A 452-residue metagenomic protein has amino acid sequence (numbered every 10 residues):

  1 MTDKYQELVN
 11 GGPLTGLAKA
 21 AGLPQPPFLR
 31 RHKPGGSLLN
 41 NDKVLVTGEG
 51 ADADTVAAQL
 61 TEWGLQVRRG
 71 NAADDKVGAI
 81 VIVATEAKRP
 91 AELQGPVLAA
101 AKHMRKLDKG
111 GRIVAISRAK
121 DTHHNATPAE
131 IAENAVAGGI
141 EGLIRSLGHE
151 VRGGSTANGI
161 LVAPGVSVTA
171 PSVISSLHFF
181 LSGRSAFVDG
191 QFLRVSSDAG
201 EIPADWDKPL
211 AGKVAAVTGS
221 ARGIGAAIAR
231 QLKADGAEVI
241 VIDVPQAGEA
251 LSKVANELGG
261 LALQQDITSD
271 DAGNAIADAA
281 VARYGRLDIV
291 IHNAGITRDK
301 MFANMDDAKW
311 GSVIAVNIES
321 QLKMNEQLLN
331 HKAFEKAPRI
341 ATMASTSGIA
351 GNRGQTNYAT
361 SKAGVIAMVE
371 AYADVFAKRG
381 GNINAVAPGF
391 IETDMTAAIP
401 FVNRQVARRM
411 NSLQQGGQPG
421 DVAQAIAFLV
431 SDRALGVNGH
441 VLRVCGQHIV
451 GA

Functional and structural regions predicted by a protein language model:
R31, D189-G212, N438-A452: Short C-terminal tail/terminal secondary-structure segment of NAD(P)H-dependent dehydrogenase/reductase domains
L65-N71, A237-S252: Conserved glycine-rich Rossmann-like NAD(P)H-binding loop of the short-chain dehydrogenase/reductase
E92, M301-F302, K309-W310, A407: Substrate-binding pocket helix/loop in short-chain dehydrogenase/reductase
A132, V136-I140, N325, S361 (+1 more regions): Active-site helix of classical SDR
G153-T156, F187-G190, A377, N382 (+1 more regions): Short, small/polar-rich loop/turn modules that mediate ligand/substrate recognition or access, typified
P164-V173, N411-V422, R433: A conserved structural motif in NAD(P)-dependent oxidoreductases
S345: Residue(s) in the substrate-gating loop at a strand-loop-helix junction that position the organic substrate next
